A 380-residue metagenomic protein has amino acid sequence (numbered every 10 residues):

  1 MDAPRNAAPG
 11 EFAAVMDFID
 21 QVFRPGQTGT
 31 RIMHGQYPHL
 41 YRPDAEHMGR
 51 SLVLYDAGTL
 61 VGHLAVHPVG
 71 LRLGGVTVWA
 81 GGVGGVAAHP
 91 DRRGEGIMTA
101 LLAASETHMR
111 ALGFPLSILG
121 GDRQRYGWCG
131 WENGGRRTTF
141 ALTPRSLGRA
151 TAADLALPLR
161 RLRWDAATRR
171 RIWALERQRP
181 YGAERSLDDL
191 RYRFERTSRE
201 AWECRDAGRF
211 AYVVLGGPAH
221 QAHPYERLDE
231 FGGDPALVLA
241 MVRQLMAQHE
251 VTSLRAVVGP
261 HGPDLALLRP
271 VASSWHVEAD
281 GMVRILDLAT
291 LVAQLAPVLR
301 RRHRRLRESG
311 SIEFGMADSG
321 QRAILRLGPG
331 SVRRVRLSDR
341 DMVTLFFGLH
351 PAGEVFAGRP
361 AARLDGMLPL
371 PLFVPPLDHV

Functional and structural regions predicted by a protein language model:
M1-P68, G75-V78, G82, L147-D188 (+1 more regions): Short amphipathic alpha-helix that is part of the acyltransferase structural core
L54, V66, A88, C204 (+1 more regions): GNAT/GCN5-related N-acetyltransferase fold signature
Y55-T59, R205-F210, R359: A glycine-centered beta-loop-beta connector
G85-A88, G94-T107, G233-A247: Conserved acetyl-CoA-binding loop-helix of GNAT-fold acetyltransferases
L102, T107-G121, H249-P260: Conserved GNAT acetyl-CoA-binding A-motif
Y126-G127, W131: Conserved active-site tyrosine of GNAT-family acetyltransferases
E132-R149, G232-A236, A240-V380: Active-site/acyl-donor-binding loops of N-acyltransferases
R136-V238, R243-Q244, A256, A289-E308: Amide-forming acyltransferase catalytic core, primarily the GNAT-like/NAT-type and related acyltransferase folds
